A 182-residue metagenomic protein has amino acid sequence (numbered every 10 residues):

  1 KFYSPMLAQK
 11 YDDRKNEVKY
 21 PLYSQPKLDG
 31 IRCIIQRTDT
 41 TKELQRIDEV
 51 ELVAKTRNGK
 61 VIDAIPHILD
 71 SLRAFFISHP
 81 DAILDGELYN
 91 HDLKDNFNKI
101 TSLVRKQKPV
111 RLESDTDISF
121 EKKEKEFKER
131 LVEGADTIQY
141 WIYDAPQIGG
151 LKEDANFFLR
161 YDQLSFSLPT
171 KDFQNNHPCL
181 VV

Functional and structural regions predicted by a protein language model:
K1-V18: Phosphate/adenylate-binding "loop-and-lid" substructures adjacent to NTP/NAD/dNTP-binding pockets in NTP-dependent
R14-V181: Covalent nucleotidyltransferase
